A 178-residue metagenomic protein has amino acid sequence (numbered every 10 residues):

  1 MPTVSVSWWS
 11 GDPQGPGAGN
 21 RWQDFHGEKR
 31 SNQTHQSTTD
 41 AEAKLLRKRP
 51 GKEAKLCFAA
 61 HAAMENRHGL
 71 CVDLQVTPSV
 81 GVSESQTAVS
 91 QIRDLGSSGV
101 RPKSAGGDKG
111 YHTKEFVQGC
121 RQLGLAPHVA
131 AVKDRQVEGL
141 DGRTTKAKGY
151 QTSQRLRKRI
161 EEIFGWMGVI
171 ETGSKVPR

Functional and structural regions predicted by a protein language model:
M1-C120: Polybasic low-complexity intrinsically disordered regions
S7-F25, K109-R178: Helix-centered, glycine/charged polyanion-binding patches within enzymatic domains that contact phosphate-containing
